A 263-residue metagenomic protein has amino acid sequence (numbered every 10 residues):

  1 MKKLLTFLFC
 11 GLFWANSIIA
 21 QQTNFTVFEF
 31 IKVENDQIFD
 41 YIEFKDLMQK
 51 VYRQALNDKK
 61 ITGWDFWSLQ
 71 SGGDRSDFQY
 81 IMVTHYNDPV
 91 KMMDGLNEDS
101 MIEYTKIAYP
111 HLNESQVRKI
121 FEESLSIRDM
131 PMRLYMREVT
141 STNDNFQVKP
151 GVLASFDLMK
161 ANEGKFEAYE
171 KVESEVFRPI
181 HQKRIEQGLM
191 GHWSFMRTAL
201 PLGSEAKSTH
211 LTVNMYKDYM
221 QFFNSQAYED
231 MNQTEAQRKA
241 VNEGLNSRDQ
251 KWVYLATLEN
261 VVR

Functional and structural regions predicted by a protein language model:
M1-T23: Bacterial Sec-dependent N-terminal signal peptides
A20-I81, H85-T105, L112-A236, A240-R263: Short S/T/G/P-rich N-terminal loop/turn motif that feeds into the first structured element of a domain
